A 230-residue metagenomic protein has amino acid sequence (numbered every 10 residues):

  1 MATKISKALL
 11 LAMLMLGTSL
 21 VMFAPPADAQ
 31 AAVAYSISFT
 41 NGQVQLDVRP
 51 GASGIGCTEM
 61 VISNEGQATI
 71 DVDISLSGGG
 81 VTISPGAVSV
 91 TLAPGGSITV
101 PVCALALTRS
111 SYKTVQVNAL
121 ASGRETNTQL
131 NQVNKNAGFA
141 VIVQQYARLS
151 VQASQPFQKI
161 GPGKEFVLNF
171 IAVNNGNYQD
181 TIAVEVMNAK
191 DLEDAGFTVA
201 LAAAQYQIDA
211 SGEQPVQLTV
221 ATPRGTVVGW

Functional and structural regions predicted by a protein language model:
M1-A32, M60, F170: Secretory targeting signatures
P25-W230: Long beta-sheet-rich domains in secretory-pathway and surface-associated proteins
